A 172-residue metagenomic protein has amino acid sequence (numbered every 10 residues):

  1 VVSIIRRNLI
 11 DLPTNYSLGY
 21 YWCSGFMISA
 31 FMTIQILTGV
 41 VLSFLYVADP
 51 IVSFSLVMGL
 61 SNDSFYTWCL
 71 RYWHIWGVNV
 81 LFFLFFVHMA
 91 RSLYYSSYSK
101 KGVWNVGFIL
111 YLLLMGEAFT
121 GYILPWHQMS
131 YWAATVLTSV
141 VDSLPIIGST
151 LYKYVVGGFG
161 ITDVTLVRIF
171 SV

Functional and structural regions predicted by a protein language model:
V1-V172: Membrane-embedded and interfacial regions of multi-pass energy-transducing membrane proteins
